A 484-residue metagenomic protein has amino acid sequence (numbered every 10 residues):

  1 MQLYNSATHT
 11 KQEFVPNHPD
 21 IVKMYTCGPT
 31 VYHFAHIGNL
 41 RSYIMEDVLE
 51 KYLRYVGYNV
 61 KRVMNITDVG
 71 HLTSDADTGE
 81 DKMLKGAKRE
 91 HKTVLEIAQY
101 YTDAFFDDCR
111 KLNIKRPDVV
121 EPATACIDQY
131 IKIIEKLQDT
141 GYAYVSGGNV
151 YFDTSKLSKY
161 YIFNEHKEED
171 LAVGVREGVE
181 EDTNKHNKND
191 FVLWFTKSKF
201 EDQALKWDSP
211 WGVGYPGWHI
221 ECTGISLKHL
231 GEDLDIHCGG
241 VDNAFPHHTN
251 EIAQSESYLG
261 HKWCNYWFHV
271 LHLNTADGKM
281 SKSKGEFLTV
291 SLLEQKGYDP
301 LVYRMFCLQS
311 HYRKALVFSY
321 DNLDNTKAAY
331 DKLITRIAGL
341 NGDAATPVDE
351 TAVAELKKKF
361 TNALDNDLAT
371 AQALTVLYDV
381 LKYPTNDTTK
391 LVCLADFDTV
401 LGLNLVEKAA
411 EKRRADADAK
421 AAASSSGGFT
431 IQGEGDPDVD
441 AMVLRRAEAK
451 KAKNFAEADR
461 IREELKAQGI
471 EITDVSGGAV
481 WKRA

Functional and structural regions predicted by a protein language model:
M1-Y32, D47, F106-D107, I127-G339: Alpha-helical recognition segments enriched in aromatics with Gly/Pro capping that present substrate-recognition
T8, N17-N113, G477-W481: N-terminal, positively charged nucleic-acid-binding surface of large information/translation enzymes
R54, Q138, K466: Anion (oxyanion) recognition and catalysis
N59-K61, G141-G147, P384, E471-T473: Short, well-structured beta-strand/strand-turn elements
V63-G70, A98-F105, K115-Y130, G148-L157: Short, glycine/charge-rich beta-strand/loop segments that flank catalytic centers and engage negatively charged groups
A87-T93, V119-T124, G212, G240: The substrate-binding groove and active-site-proximal loops of carbohydrate-active enzymes, especially glycoside
K279-S281, F287-A484: Structural preference for alpha-helix termini/caps and helix-kink/transition segments
